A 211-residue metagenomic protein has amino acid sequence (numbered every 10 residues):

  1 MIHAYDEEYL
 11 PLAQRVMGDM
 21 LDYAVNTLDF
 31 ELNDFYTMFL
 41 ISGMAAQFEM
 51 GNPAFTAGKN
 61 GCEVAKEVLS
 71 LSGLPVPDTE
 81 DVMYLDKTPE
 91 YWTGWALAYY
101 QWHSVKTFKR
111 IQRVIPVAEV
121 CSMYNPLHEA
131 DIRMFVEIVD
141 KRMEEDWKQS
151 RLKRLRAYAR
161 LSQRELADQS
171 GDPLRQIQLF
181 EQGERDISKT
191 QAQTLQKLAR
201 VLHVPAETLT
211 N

Functional and structural regions predicted by a protein language model:
A4, L10-E67: N-terminal interaction modules that seed assembly of large macromolecular complexes
V25, R156, A167, A199: The alpha-helix within a helix-turn-helix
A65-S72, Q191-T208: DNA major-groove recognition helix of helix-turn-helix/homeodomain DNA-binding modules
I138-R160: A short, Lys/Arg-rich alpha-helix, primarily the initiator
L152, Q163-A167, I177-F180, L209: Conserved hydrophobic/aromatic packing and binding residues within compact polymer-binding modules
S162, P173-Q176, Q191, P205: Short coil turns linking two alpha-helices in DNA-binding domains
G171-S188: Recognition helix of helix-turn-helix/homeodomain-like DNA-binding domains that insert into the DNA major groove
